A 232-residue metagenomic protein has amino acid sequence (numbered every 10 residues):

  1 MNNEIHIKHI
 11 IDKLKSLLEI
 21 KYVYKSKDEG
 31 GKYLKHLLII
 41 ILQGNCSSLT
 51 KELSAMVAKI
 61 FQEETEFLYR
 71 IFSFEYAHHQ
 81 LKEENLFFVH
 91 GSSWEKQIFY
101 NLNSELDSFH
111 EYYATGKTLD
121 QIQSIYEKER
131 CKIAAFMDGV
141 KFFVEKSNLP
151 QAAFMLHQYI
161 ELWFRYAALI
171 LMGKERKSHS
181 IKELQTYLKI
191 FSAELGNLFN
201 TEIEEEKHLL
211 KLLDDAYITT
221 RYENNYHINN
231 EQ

Functional and structural regions predicted by a protein language model:
M1-L18, D28-E84: Metal-dependent nucleotidyltransferase catalytic core
E19-Y22, L149-P150: Short N-terminal helix-loop-first-beta-strand/juxtamembrane motif that initiates sensory/input modules
E63-K141: Conserved NTP/Mg2+-binding pocket subregion across the NTase superfamily
V89, N103-S104, F109-H110, K117-Q121 (+3 more regions): Long, charged low-complexity segments
C131-A134, H157-Q158, K189, K211: Generic structural signal for well-ordered, non-transmembrane alpha-helical segments in soluble/cytosolic regions
V140, V144-N148: Short helix-adjacent coil turns
A152-K177: Hydrophobic alpha-helical packing segments in soluble, helical-rich domains
